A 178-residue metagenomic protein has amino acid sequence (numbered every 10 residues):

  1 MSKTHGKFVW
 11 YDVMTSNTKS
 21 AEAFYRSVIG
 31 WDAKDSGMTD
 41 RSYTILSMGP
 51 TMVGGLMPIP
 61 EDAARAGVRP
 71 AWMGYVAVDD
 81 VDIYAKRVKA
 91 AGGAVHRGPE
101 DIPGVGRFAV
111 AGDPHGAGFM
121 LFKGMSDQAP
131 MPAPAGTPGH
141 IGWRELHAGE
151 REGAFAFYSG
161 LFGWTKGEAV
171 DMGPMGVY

Functional and structural regions predicted by a protein language model:
M1, E61-A63, A129-A133: Short beta-strand/turn micro-motifs at beta-sheet edges
S2-M52, A90, G98-G106, V110 (+1 more regions): Core segments of cupin and vicinal oxygen chelate
T4-G6, G67-A71, P103, T137-H140: Short glycine-enriched loop/turn motifs at secondary-structure junctions
F8-V13, Y25, W31, V53-L56 (+3 more regions): Short, structured motif recognition centered on aromatic/hydrophobic residues
G55-P60, R65, G74, R97 (+2 more regions): DNA polymerase sliding clamps and clamp-related checkpoint/processivity subunits
A64-V68, Y84, K166: Hydrophobic/basic alpha-helical segments enriched in Actinobacteria
D82-M125: Hydrophobic alpha-helical segments and helix pairs
G112-A156, E168-V170: Surface-exposed beta-loop interaction hotspot
